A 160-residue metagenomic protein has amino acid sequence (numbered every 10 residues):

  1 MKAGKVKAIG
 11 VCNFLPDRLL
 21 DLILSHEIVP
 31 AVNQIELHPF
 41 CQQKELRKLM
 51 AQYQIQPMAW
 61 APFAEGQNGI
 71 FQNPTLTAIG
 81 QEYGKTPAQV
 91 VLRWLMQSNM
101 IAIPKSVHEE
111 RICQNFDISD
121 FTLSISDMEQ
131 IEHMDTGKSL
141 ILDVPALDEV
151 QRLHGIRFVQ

Functional and structural regions predicted by a protein language model:
M1-Q160: Beta/alpha (TIM)-barrel catalytic core signal, keyed to glycine-rich beta->alpha loops juxtaposed to Asp/Glu that bind
